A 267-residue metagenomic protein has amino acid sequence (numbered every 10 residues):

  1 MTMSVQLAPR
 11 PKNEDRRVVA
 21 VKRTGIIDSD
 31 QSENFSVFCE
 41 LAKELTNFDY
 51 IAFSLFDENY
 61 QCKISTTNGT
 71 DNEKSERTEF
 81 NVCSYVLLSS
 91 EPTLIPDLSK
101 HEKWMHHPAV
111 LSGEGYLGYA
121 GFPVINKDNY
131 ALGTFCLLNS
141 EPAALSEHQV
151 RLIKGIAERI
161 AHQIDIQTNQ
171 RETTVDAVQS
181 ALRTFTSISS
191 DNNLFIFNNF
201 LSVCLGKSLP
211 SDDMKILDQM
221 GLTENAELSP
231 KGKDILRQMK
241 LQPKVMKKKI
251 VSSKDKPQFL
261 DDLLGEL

Functional and structural regions predicted by a protein language model:
M1-E33: Signal-transmission linkers at sensory-effector interfaces
M3-Q6, L138-I188: Juxtadomain coupling helices with adjacent low-complexity linkers
Q31-K43, M214-K215: Short amphipathic alpha-helical segments
A42-K43, F48-L55, Q61, N225: Short, hydrophobic-rich beta-strand element in sensory/regulatory alpha-beta domains
F56-Q61, D71-L117: Regulatory sensory and allosteric helical modules in signal-transduction proteins and certain transcription factors
C83, V124-N139: Sensory-domain boundary capping and coupling elements
L117-I125: A short, aliphatic-rich beta-strand micro-motif
T168-V245, V251-L267: Signal-transducing coiled-coil/dimerization helices and immediately adjacent hinge/linker segments that couple sensory
